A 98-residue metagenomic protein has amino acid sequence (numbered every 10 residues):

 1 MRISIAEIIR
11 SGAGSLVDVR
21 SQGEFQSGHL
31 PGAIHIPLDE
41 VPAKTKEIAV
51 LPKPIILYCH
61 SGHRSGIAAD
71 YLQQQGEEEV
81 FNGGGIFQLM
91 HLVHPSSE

Functional and structural regions predicted by a protein language model:
R2-S15, V19-P54, H63-E98: Rhodanese-like catalytic fold shared by cysteine-dependent sulfurtransferases and DSP/PTP-type phosphatases
Y58-C59: Short, surface-exposed ligand- or partner-binding patches at beta-edge/loop junctions that are enriched in aromatics
